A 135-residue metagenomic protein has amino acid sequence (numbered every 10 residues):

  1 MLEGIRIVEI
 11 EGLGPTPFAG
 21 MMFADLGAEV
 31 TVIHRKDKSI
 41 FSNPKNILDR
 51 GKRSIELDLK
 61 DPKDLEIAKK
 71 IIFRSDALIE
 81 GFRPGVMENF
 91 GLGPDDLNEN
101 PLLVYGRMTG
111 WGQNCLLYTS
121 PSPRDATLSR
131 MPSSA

Functional and structural regions predicted by a protein language model:
M1-S120: N-terminal helix-loop segment corresponding to the beta1-alpha1 unit of nucleotide/adenylate-binding folds
Y118-P121, D125-A135: Single conserved hydrophobic/aromatic residue that forms the stacking wall/gate of nucleotide- or nucleobase-binding
